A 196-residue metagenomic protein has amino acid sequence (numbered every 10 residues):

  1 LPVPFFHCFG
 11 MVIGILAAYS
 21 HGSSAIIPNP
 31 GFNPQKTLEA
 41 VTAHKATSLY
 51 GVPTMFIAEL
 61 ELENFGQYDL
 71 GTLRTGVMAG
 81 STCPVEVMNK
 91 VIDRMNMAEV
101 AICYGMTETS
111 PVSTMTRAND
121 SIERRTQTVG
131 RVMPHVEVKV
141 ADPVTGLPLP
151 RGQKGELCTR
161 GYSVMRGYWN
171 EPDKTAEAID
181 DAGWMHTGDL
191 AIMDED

Functional and structural regions predicted by a protein language model:
L1-I26, G51: Conserved AMP-binding loop of ANL adenylate-forming enzymes
L1-P2, I27-P28, M78-A79, I102 (+5 more regions): Thr-Gly-centered strand-to-loop micro-motif
F9-V12, G31-Q35: Glycine-rich phosphate-binding loop at the start of an alpha helix
S20-S23, L38, A43-G51, L60-R124 (+1 more regions): Gly/Ser/Thr-rich phosphate-binding loop
T54-F56, C83, V164: Alpha-helix capping/helix-boundary segments
N89, Q127, D173: Active-site phosphate/pyrophosphate- and oxyanion-stabilizing loops and adjacent acidic/basic residues in soluble
R131, L147-G152, E156-D196: Conserved ATP-binding/catalytic segment of the ANL
